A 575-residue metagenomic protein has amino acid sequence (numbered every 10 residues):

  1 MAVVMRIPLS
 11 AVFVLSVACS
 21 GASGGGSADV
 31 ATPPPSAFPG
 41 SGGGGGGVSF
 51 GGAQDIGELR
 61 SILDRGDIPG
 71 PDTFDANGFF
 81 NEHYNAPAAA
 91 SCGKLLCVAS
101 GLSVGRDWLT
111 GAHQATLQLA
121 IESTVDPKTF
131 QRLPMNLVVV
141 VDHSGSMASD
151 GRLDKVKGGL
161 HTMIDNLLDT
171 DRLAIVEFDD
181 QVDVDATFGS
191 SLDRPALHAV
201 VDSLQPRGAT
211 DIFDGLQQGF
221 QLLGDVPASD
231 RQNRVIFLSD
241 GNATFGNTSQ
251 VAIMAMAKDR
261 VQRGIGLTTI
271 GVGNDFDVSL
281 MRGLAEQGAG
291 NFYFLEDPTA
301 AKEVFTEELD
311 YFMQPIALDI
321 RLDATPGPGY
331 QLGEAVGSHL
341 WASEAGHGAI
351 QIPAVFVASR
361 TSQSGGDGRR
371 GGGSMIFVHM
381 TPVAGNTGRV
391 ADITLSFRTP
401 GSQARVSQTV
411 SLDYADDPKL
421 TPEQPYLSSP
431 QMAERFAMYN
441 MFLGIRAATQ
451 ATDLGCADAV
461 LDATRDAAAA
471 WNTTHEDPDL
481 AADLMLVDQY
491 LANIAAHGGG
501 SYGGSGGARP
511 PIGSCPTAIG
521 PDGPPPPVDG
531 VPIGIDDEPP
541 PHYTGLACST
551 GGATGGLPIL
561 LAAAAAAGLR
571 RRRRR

Functional and structural regions predicted by a protein language model:
S16-A18, A547: C-terminal motif of bacterial Sec signal peptides marking the signal peptidase cleavage site
C19-D169, A174, Q181-A199, Q205-A209 (+3 more regions): Von Willebrand factor
K94, A228, V251-R263, V272-P400: Acidic, polar loop-rich interaction surfaces within structured domains
V104, A199-R231, N274-D277: Von Willebrand factor
M135, D169-L173, A199, T210-D211 (+3 more regions): Loop/turn elements at helix/coil->beta-strand transitions in domains of secreted/extracellular proteins
V141-S144, V156, I175-F178, G219 (+4 more regions): DG-centered beta-turn motif at the end of beta-strands
L546-P558: Juxtamembrane/start-of-transmembrane alpha-helix segments at the extracytoplasmic/lumenal side of membrane anchors
G555-R573: A cross-kingdom C-terminal cell-surface attachment/processing module
